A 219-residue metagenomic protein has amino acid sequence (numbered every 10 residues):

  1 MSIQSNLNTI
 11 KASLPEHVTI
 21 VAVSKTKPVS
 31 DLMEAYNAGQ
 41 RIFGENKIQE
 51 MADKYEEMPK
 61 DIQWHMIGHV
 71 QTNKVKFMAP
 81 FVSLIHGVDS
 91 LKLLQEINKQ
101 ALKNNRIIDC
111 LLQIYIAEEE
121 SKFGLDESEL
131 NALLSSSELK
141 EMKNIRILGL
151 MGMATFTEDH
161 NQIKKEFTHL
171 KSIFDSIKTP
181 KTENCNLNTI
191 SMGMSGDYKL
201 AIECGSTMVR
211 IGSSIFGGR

Functional and structural regions predicted by a protein language model:
M1-G196, C204: Conserved alpha/beta-domain cores
H86, S206-R219: Gly/Pro- and small hydrophobic-enriched strand-loop and loop-to-helix capping segments that sit at the rims
